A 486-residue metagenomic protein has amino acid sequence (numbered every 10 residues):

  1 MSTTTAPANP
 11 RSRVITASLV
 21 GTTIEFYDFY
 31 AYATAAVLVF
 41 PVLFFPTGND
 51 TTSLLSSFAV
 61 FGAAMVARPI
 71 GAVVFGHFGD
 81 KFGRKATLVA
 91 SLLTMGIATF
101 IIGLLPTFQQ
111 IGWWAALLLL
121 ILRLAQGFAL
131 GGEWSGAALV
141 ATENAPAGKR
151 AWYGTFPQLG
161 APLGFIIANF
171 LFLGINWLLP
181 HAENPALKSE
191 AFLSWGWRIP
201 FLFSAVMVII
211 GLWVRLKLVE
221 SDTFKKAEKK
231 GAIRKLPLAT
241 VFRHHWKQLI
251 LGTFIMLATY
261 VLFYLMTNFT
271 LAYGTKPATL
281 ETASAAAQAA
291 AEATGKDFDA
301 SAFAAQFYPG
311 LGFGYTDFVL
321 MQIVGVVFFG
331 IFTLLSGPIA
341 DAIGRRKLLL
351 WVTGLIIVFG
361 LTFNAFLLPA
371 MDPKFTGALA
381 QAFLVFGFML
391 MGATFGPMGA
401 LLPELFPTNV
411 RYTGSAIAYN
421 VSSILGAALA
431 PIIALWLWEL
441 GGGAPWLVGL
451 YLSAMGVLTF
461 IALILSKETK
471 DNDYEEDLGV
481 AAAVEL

Functional and structural regions predicted by a protein language model:
A33, W246-A289, D297-F328, G426-A430: Extracytoplasmic gate region of multi-pass secondary transporters
A36-R68, L117: Extracellular/periplasmic helix-loop-helix junction of adjacent transmembrane segments in MFS-like secondary
A72-R84, F332-R345: Helix-to-loop junctions at the C-terminal end of transmembrane segments in multipass secondary transporters
K81-L93, D341-G354: Cytoplasmic membrane-interface "Motif A"-like loop-to-helix N-cap segments of 12-TM Major Facilitator Superfamily
L93-I111, G354-P373: C-terminal ends and interior cores of transmembrane alpha-helices in multi-pass membrane transporters/permeases
I111-G131, F375-A393: Hydrophobic core of transmembrane alpha-helices in multi-pass small-molecule transporters, especially MFS/SLC-type
W152-W177, Y419-A430: Glycine-rich segments within core transmembrane alpha-helices of 12-TM secondary carriers
G211-L218, L401, A454-V480: Multi-pass alpha-helical transporter architecture, strongest for 12-TM Major Facilitator/SLC carriers used
